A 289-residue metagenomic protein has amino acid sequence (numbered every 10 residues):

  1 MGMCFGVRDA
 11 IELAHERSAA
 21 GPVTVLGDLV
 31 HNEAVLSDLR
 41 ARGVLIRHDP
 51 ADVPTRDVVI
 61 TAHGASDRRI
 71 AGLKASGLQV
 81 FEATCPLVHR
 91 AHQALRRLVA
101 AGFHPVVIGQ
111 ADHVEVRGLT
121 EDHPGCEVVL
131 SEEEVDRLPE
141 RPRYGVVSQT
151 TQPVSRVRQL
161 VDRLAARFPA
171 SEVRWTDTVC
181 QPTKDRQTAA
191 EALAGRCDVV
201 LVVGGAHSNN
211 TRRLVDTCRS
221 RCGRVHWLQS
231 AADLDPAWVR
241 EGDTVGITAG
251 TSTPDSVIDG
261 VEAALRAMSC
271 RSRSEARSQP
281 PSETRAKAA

Functional and structural regions predicted by a protein language model:
M1-A289: The feature marks the mature, well-folded catalytic cores of soluble enzymes
